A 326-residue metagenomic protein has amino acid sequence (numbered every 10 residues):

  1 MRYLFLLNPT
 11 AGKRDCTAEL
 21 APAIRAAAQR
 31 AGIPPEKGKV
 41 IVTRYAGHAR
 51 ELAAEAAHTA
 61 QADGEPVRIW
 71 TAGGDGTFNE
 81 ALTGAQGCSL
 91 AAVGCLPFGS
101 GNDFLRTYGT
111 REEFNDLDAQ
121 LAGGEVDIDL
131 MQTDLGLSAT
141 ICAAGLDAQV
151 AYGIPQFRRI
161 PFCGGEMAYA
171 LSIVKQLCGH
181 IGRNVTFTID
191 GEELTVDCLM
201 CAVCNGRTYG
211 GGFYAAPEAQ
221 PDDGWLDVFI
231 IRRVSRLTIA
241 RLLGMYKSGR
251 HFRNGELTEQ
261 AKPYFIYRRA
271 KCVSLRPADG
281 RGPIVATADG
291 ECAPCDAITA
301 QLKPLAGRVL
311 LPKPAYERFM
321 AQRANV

Functional and structural regions predicted by a protein language model:
M1-I69, Y316, A321-V326: ATP/NTP phosphate-donor binding region
P9, A72-G74, L96-F98: Glycine-rich beta-strand-to-loop/alpha-helix junction loops that act as flexible
G12-C16, G210, V309: Short N-terminal binding/cap micro-motifs at the start of the first secondary-structure element
T43, Q86-V203: Catalytic core of DAGKc-family lipid kinases
A49, G76-A81: Short glycine/serine/threonine-rich phosphate/pyrophosphate-binding segments that cradle anionic phosphate groups
A143, D147, A202-A216, E291-C292: Glycine-rich phosphate/pyrophosphate-binding beta-alpha loops
R158-A168, G211-G212, P217-A240: Gly/Ser/Thr-rich active-site loops/lids in small-molecule metabolic enzymes that frequently grip phosphoryl groups
I189, Q220, I230-V326: ATP/nucleoside-binding phosphotransfer catalytic cores, i.e., glycine-rich phosphate-binding loops
